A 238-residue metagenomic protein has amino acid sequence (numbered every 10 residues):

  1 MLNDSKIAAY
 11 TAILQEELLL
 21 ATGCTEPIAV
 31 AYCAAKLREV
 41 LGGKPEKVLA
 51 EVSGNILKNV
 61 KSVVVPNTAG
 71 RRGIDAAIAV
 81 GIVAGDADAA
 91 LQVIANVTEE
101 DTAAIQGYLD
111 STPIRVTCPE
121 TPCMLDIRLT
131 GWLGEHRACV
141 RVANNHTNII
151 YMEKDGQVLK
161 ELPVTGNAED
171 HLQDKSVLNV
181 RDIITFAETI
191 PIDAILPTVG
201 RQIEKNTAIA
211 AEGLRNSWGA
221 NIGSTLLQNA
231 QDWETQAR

Functional and structural regions predicted by a protein language model:
M1-T11, K44-K58, S224-R238: Acidic-glycine-rich active-site phosphate/pyrophosphate-binding loop
S5-A9, T25-Y32, A69-G73, A77 (+5 more regions): Conserved active-site and cofactor/substrate-binding residues in soluble primary-metabolism enzymes
A9-T22, D182-E188: Generic N-terminal amphipathic, Lys/Arg-enriched alpha-helix
Q15-G23, C33, E51, V60-V65: Short glycine-rich or small-residue beta-strand-to-loop segments that form or flank ligand, phosphate, metal/Fe-S
A21-I28, R238: Glycine/serine-rich anion-binding loops at beta->alpha junctions that coordinate negatively charged ligand groups
P27-G43: Alpha-helical support elements that line or immediately flank enzyme active sites and cofactor-binding pockets
P45-A89, T102-I114: A structural-propensity feature for long, helix-poor, extended segments
L109-R238: Signature of multi-pass transmembrane helix bundles
